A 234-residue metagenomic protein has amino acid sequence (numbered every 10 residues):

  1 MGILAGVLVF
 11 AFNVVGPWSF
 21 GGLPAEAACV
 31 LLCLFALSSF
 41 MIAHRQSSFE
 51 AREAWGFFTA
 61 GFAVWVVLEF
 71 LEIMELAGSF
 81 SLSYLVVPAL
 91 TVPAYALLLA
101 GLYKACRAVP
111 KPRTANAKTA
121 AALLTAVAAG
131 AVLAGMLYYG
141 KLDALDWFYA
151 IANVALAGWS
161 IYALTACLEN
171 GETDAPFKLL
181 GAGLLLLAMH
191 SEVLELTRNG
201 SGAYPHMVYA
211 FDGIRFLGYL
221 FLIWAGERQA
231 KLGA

Functional and structural regions predicted by a protein language model:
M1-A234: Polytopic alpha-helical membrane-helix bundles and their juxtamembrane interface segments in multi-pass membrane
